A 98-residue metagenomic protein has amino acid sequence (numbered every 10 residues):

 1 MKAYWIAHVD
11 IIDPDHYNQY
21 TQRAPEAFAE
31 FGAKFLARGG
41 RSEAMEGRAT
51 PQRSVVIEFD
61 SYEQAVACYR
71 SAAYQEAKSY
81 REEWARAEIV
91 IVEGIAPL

Functional and structural regions predicted by a protein language model:
M1-S54, D60-R70, E93-L98: Short S/T/G/P-rich N-terminal loop/turn motif that feeds into the first structured element of a domain
R53-V55, A87-E88: Generic beta-strand structural signal
V66-C68, A73-I91: C-terminal structural segments of small proteins and small subunits
